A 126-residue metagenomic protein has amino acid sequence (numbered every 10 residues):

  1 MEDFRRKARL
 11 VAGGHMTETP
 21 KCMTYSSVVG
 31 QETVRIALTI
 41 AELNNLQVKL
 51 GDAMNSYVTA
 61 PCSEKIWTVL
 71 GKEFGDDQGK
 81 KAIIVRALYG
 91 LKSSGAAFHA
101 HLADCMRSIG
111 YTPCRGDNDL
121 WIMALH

Functional and structural regions predicted by a protein language model:
M1-H126: Long, low-complexity, charge-biased intrinsically disordered regions
